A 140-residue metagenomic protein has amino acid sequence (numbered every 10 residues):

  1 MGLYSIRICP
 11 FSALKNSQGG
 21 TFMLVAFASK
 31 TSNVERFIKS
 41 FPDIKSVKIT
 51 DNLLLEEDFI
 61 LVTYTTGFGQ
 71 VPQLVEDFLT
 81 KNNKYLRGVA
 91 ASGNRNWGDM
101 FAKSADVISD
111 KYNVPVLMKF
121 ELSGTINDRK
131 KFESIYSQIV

Functional and structural regions predicted by a protein language model:
M1-L74: N-terminal beta1-alpha1-beta2 submodule of the flavodoxin-like/Rossmannoid cofactor-binding fold
F41-D43, K48, E56-V140: FMN-binding flavodoxin-like domain, especially the glycine-rich phosphate-binding loop
